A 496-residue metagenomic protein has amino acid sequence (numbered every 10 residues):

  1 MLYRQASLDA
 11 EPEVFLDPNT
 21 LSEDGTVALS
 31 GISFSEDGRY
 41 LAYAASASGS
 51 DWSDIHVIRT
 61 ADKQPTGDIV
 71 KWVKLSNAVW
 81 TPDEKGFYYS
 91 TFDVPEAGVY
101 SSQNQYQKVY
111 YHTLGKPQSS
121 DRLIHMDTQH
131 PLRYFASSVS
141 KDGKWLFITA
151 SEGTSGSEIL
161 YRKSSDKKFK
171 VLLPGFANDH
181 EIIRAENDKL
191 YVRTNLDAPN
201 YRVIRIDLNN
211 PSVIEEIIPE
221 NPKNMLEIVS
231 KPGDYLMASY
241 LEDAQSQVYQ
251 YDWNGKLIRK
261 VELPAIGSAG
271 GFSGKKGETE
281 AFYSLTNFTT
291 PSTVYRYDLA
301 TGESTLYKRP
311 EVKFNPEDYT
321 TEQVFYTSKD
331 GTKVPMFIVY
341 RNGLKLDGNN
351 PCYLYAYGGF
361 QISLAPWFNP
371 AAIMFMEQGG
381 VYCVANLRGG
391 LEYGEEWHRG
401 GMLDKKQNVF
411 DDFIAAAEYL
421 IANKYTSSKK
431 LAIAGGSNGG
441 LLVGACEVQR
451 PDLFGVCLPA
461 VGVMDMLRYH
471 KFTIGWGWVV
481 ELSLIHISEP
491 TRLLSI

Functional and structural regions predicted by a protein language model:
M1-C352, F360-Q378, K405, E418-A422: Peripheral, non-catalytic segments that deliver or gate enzyme domains
G358-F360, N438-G439: Acidic helix/loop microenvironments that form the catalytic cleft of cell-wall polysaccharide enzymes
Q378, V384-S488, R492: Active-site-proximal cap/loop segments of hydrolase catalytic domains
